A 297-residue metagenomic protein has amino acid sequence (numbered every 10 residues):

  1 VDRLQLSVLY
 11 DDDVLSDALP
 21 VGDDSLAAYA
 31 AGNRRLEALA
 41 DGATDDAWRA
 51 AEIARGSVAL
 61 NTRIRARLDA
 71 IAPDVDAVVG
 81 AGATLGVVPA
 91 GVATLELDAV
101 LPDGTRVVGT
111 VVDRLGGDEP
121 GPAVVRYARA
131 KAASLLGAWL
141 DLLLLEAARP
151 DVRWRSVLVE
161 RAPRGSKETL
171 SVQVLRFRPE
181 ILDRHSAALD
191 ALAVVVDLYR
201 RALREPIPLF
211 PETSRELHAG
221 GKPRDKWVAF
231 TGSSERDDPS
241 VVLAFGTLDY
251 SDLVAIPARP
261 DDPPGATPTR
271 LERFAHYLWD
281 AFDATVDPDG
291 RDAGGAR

Functional and structural regions predicted by a protein language model:
V1-R297: Structural signature of nuclease core domains in nucleic-acid processing machines
